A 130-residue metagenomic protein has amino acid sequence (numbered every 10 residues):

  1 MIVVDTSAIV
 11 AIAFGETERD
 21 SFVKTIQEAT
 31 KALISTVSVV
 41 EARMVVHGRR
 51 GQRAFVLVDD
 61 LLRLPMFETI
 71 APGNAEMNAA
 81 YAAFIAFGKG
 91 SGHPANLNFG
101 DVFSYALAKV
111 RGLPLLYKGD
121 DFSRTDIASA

Functional and structural regions predicted by a protein language model:
M1-I34, H47-D60: Short, well-structured N-terminal submotif of metal-dependent ribonuclease cores
I9-V10, V39, F122-S123: A generic structural signal for short hydrophobic patches within well-formed alpha-helices
I12-A13, V45, A80, T125: Residues that scaffold the ATP/ADP-binding catalytic core of kinase and kinase-like folds
R19, V39, F55, M77-Y81 (+1 more regions): A general structural signal for well-ordered alpha-helical segments in protein cores
V23-K24, D60-R63, I85-S91: Glycine/charged-rich beta-loop-alpha catalytic/anionic-binding loops adjacent to active sites
E68-P114: Active-site neighborhoods of divalent-metal-dependent phosphate/nucleic-acid chemistry enzymes
Y105-A130: Acidic, PIN/NYN-like endoribonuclease modules and their adjacent C-terminal/linker elements
